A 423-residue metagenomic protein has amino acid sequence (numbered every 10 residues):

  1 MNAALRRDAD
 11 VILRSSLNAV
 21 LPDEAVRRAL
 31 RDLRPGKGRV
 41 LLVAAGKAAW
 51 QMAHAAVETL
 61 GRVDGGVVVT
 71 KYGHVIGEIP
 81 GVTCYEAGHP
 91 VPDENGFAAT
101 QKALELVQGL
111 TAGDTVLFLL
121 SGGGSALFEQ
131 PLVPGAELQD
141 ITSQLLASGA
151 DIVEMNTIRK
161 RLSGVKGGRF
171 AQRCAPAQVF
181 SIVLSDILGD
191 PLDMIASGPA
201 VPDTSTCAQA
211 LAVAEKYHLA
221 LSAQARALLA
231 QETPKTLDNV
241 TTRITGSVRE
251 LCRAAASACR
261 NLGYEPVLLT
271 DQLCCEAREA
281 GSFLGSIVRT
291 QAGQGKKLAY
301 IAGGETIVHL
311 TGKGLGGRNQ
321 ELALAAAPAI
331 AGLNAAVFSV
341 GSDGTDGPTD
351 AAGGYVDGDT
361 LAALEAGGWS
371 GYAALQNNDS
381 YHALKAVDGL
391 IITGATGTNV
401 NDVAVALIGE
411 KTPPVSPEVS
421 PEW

Functional and structural regions predicted by a protein language model:
M1-V43, Q51-M52: An N-terminal, well-structured beta->alpha segment
V43-A45, V67-T70, L117-G122, S181-I187 (+3 more regions): Short beta-strand segments
A55-G65, I79-C84, L104-Q108, P131-Q144 (+4 more regions): A glycine- and small-aliphatic-rich helix-loop capping segment at beta-alpha/alpha-beta transitions that lines
T70-A112, E154, I158-R159: Glycine-rich oxoanion-binding loops at beta->alpha junctions
P134-A220: Internal gly/pro-rich beta-alpha loop/helix module that stabilizes soluble enzyme cofactors or their anionic handles
A177-F180, P202-F283, I287: Accessory alpha-helical/coil subdomains and C-terminal extensions that flank or cap enzyme catalytic cores
R253, G263-S339, G347-P348: Active-site segments that bind and position negatively charged phosphate/pyrophosphate groups
L324-P414, W423: Internal helix-turn-beta structural module
